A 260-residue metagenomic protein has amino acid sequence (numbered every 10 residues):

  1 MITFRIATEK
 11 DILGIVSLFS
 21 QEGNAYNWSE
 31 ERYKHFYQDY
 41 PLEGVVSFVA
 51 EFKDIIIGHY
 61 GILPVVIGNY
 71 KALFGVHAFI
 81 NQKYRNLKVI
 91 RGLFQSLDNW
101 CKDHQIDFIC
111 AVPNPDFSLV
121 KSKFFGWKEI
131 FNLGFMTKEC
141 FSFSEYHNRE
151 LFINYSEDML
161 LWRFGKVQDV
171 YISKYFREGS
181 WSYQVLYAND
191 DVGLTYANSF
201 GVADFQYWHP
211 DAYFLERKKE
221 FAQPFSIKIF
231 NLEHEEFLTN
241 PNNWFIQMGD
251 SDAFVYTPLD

Functional and structural regions predicted by a protein language model:
T3-I15: A short beta-loop-alpha structural element at the N-terminal edge of CoA-dependent acyl/N-acetyltransferase catalytic
F4, G75, L194-Y196: Hydrophobic residues on conserved beta-strands that form the core of alpha/beta folds
L13-F52, K102-F108, P115-A197: Amide-forming acyltransferase catalytic core, primarily the GNAT-like/NAT-type and related acyltransferase folds
F19, H77-Q82: Short, histidine-centered active-site or binding-site loop motifs used for metal coordination, general acid-base
V46-F48, K71-L73, Y171, P224-K228: Short beta-strand micro-motifs in enzyme catalytic cores
V49, I55-P64, A72-F74, F79 (+1 more regions): Conserved beta-strand in the GNAT
P64, F108-R149, L186-D260: Active-site/acyl-donor-binding loops of N-acyltransferases
I80, R85-C101, A197-W208: Conserved acetyl-CoA-binding loop-helix of GNAT-fold acetyltransferases
